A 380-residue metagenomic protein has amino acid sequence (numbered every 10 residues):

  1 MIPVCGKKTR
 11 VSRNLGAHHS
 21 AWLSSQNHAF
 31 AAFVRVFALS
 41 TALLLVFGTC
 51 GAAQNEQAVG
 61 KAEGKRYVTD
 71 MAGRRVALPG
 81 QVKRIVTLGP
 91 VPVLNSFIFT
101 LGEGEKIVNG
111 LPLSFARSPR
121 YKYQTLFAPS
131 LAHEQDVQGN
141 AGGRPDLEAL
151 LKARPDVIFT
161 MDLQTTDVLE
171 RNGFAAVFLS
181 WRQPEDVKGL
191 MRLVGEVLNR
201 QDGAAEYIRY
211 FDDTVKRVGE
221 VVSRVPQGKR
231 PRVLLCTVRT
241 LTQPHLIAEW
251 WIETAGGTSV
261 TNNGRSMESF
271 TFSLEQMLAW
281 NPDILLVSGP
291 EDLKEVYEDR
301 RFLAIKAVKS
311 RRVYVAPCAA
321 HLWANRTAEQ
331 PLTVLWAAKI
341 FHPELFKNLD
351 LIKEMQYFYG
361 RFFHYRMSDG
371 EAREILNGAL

Functional and structural regions predicted by a protein language model:
M1, K8-S12, A17-H19: Intrinsic, low-complexity polybasic segments
R35-G48: Bacterial N-terminal signal peptides
A58, K65, V157, T165-L241 (+2 more regions): Extracytoplasmic substrate-binding proteins
M71-G73, E134-D146, R265-L274: Short helix-initiation/N-cap motifs at beta->coil->alpha
T87-A153, V157, G257-V260: A short, structured surface patch at a secondary-structure boundary
G142, D146-T160, S273-V287: Proline-aspartate-enriched helix->loop->beta-strand connector
H245-S269: Alpha-helical, coiled-coil/dimerization segments enriched in small aliphatic residues
